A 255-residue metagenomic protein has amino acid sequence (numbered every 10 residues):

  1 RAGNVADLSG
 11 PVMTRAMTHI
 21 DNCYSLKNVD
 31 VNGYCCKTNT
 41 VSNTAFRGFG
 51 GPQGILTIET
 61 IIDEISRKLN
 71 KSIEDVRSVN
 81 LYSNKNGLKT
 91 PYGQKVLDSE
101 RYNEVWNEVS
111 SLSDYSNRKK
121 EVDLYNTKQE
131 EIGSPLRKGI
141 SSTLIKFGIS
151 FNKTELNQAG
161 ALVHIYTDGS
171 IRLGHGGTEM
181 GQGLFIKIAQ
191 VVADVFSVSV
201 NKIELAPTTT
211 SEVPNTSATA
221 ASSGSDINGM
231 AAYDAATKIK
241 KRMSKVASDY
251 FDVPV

Functional and structural regions predicted by a protein language model:
R1-G54, T127-V255: Gly/Pro-rich active-site capping loops and adjacent beta-alpha segments that organize cofactor/substrate pockets
R67: Acidic-enriched catalytic cores of C-N bond-cleaving enzymes acting on peptides and small amides
N70-S78: N-terminal amphipathic, basic-rich helices that act as targeting or association modules
K71, L97-E100, V198, V253-V255: Short coil/turn linker and secondary-structure boundary residues
S78-H164: Accessory "access/gating" subregions that flank catalytic or transport cores
